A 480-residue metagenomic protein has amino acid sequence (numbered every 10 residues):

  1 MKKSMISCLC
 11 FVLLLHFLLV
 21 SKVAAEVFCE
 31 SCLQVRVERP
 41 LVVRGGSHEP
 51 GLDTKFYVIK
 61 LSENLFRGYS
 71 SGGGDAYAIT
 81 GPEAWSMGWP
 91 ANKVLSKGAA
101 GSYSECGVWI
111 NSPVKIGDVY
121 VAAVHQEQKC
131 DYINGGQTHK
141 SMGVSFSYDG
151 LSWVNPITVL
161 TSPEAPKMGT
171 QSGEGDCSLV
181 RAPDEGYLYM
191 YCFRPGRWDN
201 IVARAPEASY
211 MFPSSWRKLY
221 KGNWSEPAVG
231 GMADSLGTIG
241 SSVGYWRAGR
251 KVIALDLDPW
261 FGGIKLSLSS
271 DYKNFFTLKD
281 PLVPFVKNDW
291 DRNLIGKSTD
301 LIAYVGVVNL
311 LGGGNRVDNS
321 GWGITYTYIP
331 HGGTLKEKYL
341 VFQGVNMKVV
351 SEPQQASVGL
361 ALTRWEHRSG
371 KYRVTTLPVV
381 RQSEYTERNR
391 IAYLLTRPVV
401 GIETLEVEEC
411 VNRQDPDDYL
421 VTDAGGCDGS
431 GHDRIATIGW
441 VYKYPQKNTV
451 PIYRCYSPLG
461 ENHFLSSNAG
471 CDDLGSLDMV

Functional and structural regions predicted by a protein language model:
M1-C10: Bacterial N-terminal signal peptides that target proteins for export
L9-L18: Bacterial N-terminal signal peptides
S21-A25: Boundary at the C-terminal end of the N-terminal hydrophobic targeting segment
E26-C106, K115-G169, A182-G240, Y245-K297 (+1 more regions): Beta-rich carbohydrate-recognition and catalytic domains
K55, V108-I110, E174-D176, T238-G240 (+1 more regions): Conserved positions at the start
L301-G313: A short, acidic, amphipathic alpha-helical segment used as a generic capping/interface helix at domain edges
Q354-V480: Extracellular glycan-binding segments that recognize GlcNAc-based cell-wall polysaccharides
